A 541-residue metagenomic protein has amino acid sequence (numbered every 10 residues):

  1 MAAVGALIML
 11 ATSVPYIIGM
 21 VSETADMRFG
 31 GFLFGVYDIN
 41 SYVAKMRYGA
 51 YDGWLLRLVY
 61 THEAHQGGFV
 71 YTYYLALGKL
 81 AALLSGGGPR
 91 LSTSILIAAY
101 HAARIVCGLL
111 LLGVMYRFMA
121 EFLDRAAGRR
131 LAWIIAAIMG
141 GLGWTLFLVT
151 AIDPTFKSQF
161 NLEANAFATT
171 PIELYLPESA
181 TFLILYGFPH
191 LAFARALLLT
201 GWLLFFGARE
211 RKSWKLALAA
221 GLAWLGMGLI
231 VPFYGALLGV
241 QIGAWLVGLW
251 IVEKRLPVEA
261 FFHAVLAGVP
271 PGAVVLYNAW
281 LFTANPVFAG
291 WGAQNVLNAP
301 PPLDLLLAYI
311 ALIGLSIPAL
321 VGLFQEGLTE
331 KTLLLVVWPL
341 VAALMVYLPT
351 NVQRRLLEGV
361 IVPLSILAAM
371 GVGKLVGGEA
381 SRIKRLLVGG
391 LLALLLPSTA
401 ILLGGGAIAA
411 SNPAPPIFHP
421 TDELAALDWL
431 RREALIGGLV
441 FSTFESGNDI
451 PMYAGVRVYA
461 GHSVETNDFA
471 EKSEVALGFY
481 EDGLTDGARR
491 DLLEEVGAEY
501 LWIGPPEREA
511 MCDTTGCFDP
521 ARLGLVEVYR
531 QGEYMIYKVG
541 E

Functional and structural regions predicted by a protein language model:
A2, R130-A132, S213-L216, V258-A267 (+2 more regions): Membrane-interfacial loop-to-transmembrane alpha-helix junctions, especially the N-terminal start
L10-F206, I230-A236, P415-I417, V440 (+1 more regions): Active-site lumenal/periplasmic loops and adjacent helix-entry segments of GT-C-fold, multi-pass membrane
I18-D38, E178-P189, W280-A311, K331-I366 (+1 more regions): Membrane-helix boundary/interfacial segments in multi-pass membrane proteins
D38, A223, M227-E330, N351 (+1 more regions): Transmembrane catalytic cores of multi-pass membrane glycosyltransferases and polysaccharide-assembly enzymes
I39-N40, S381-L386, G390, L394-E541: Extracytoplasmic
L111-F122, L197-R209, V240-G248, S316-L323 (+1 more regions): Transmembrane alpha-helical segments
F182-L183, W202-L204, L216-P232, A342-Y347: Membrane-interface alpha helices of multi-pass inner-membrane proteins
A236-L237, V352-R382, L386-L391: Hydrophobic/aromatic-rich transmembrane helices and adjacent perimembrane loops
